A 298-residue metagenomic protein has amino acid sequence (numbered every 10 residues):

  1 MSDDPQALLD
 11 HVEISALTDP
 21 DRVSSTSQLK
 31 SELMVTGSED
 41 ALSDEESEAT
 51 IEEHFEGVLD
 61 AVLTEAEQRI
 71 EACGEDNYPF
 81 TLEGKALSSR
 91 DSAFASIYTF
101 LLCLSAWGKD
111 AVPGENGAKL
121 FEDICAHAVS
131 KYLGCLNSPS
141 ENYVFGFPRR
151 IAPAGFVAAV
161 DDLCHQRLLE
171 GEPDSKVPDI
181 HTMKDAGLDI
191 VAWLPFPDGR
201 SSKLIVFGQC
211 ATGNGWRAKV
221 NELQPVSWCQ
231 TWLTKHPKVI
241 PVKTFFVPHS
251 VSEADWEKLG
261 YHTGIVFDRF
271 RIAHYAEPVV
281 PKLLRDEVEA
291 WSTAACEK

Functional and structural regions predicted by a protein language model:
M1-D123: Nuclease-adjacent, charged terminal/linker segments that flank catalytic cores
D4, R22-K30, S38, S43 (+7 more regions): Alpha-helix initiation/capping motif
L17, S38, T64, G134 (+3 more regions): Generic surface-pattern signal
E53, G57, A61, H127 (+5 more regions): Charged/polar, solvent-exposed surface patches and flexible loops
V112, L194-F196, P248-V251: Short, flexible beta-strand-to-coil junctions
K119-N221: Catalytic centers of nucleases
S201-K203, C210-I240, F245, S252-W256: Intrinsically disordered, low-complexity segments enriched in Gly and acidic/Ser/Thr residues that form flexible
T234-K298: Domain-level recognition of nuclease-like catalytic cores that cleave nucleotide substrates
